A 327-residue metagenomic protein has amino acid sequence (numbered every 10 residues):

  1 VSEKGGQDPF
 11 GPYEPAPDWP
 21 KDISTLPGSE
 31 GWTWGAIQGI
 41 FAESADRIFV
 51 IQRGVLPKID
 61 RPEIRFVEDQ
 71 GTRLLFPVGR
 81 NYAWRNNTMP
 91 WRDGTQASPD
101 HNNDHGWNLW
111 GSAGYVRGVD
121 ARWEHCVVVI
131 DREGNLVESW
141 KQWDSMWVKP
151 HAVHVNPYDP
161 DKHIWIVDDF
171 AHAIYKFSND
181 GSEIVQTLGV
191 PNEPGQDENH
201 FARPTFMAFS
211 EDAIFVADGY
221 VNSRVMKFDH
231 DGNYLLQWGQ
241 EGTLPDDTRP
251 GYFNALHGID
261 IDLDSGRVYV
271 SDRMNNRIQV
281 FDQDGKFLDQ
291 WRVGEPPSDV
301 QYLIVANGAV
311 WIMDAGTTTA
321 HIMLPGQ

Functional and structural regions predicted by a protein language model:
V1-Q327: Eukaryotic scaffold repeat domains enriched in small/polar residues
